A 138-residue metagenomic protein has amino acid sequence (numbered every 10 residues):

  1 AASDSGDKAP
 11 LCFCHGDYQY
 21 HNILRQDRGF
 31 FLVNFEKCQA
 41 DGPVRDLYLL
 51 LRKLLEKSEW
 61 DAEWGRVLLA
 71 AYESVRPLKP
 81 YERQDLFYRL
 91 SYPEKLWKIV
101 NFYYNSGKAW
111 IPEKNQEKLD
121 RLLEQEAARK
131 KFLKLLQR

Functional and structural regions predicted by a protein language model:
A2-R45: Active-site acidic catalytic loop and adjacent metal/ATP-binding pocket of ATP-dependent phosphoryl transfer enzymes
C38-D41, A62, E113: Short, conserved loop/turn and helix-capping segments at secondary-structure boundaries that abut family-defining
P43-D46, E82, N115, A128: Alpha-helical structural motif
V44-P77, L90-K108: Active-site activation/catalytic loop segments of kinase-like enzymes and analogous catalytic loops in related
G65-L69, R83, Q116: Short amphipathic alpha-helical surface patches that serve as generic macromolecular interface elements
L78-Y88: All-alpha amphipathic helical-bundle segments outside canonical DNA-binding/catalytic cores that form hydrophobic
W97-R138: ATP/Mg2+ or Mg2+-diphosphate-binding catalytic cores that bind nucleotide phosphates or diphosphates via glycine-rich
